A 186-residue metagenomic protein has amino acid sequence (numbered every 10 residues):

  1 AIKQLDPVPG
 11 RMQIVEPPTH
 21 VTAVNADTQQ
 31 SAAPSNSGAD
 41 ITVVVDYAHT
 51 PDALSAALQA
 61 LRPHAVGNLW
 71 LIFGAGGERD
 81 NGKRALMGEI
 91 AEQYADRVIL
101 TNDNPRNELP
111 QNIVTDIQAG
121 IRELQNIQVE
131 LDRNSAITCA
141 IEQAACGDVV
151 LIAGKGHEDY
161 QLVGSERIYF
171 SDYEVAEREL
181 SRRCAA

Functional and structural regions predicted by a protein language model:
A1-A186: ATP-dependent carboxylate-amine ligase
